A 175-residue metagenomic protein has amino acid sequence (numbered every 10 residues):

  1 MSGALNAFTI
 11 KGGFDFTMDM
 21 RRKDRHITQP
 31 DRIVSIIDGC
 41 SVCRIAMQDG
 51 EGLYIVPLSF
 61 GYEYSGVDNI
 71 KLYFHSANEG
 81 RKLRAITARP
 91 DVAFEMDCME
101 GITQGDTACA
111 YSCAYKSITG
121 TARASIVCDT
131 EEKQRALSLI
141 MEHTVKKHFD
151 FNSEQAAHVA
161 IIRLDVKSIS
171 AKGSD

Functional and structural regions predicted by a protein language model:
A7-D38: Extreme N-terminal tail/first-helix region
F14, D19-D24, M99-D175: Charged, gly/pro-rich active-site loop segments
I27-T28, G39-R44, T144-K147: Short Pro/Gly-enriched beta-strand edge/turn motifs at strand-loop
I36-I37, A85-I86, I140: A generic structural signal for nonpolar/aromatic side chains embedded in well-ordered alpha-helices
C40-N78: Short beta-strand segments
S41-C43, Y54-V56, D68-I70, A88-V92 (+2 more regions): A generic structural signal for short beta-strands and their flanking turns/coil linkers
H75-S76, R81-Q104: Helix-adjacent hinge/juxtasegments
